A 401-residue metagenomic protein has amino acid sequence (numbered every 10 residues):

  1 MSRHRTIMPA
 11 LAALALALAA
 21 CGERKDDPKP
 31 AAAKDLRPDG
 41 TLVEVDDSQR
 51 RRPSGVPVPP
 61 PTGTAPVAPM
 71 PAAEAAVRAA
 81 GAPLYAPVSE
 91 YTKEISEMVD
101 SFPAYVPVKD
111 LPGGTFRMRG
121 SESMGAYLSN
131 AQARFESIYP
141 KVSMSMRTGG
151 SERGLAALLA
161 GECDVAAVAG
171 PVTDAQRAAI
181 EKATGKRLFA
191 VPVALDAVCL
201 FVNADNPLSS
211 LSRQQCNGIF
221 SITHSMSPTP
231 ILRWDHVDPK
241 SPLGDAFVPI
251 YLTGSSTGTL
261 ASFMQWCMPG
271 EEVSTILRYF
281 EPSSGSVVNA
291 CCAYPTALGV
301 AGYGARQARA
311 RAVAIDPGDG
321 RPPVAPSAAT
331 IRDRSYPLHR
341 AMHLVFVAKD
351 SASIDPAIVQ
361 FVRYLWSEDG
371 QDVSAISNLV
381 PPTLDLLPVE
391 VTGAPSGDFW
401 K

Functional and structural regions predicted by a protein language model:
M1-A10: Bacterial N-terminal signal peptides that target proteins for export
A10-L11, A33: Intrinsically disordered and other compositionally biased segments
A17-A20: C-terminal motif of bacterial Sec signal peptides marking the signal peptidase cleavage site
G22-K401: Flexible loop/hinge segments at secondary-structure junctions
